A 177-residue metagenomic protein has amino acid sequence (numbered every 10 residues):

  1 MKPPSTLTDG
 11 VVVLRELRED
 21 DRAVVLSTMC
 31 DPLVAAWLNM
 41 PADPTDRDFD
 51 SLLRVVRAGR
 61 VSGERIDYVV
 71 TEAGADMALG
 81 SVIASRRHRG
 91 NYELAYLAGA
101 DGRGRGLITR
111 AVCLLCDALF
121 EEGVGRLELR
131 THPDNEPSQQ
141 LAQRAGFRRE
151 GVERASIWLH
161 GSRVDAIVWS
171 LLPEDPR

Functional and structural regions predicted by a protein language model:
M1-L33, V70-R177: Acyl-donor (CoA/ACP) binding surface of acyl/acetyltransferases
L17, A36, T45-D48, R60 (+1 more regions): A short hydrophobic/aromatic micro-motif that marks alpha-helical segments and, especially, helix-coil
L33-V55, I66-Y68: Conserved GNAT-fold acetyl-CoA-binding loop/helix
D48, R54-R57, I167, L172: Juxtamembrane helix-loop transition sites at the ends of transmembrane segments in multi-pass membrane proteins
A58-G63, F147: Short loop/turn motifs at secondary-structure junctions and domain boundaries
